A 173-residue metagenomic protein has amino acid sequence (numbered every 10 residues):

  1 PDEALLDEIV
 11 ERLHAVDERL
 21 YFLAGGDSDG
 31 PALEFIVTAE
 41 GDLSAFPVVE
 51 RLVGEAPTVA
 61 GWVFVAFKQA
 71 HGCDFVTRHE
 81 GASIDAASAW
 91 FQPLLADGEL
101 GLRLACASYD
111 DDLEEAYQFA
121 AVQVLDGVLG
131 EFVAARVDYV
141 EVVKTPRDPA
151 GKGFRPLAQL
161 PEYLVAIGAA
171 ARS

Functional and structural regions predicted by a protein language model:
P1-Y21: Surface-exposed, low-hydrophobicity interaction/linker segments
D2, L6, D42, A150-G153 (+1 more regions): Intrinsic-disorder-associated interaction segments
A4, E8, A32, S44-P47: Generic alpha-helix structural propensity
A15-L20, P31, S83-A86: Short linear interaction motifs
R19-G30, P93: Short edge beta-strands and adjacent turn/loop segments
P31-A39: Short glycine/threonine-rich beta-strand-turn micro-motifs
T38-P149: Internal, hydrophobic cores of structured domains that mediate oligomerization or house catalytic pockets within large
R147-S173: Long, compositionally biased intrinsically disordered terminal regions
